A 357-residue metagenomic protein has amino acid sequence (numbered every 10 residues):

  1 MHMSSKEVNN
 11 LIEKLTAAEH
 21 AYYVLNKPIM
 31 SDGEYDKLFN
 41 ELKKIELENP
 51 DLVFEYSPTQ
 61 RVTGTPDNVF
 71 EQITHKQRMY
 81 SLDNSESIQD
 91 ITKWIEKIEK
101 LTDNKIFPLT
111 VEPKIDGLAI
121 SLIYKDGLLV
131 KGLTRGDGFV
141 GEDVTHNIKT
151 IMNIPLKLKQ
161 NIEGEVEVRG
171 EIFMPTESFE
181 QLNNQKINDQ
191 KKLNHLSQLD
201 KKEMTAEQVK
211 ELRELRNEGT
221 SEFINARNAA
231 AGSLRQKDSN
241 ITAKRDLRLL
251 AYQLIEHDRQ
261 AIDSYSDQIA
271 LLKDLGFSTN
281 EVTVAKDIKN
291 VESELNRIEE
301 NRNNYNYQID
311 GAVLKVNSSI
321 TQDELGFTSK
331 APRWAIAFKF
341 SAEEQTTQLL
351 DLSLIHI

Functional and structural regions predicted by a protein language model:
M1-I355: RNA/tRNA-interacting regions in translation and RNA-turnover enzymes
